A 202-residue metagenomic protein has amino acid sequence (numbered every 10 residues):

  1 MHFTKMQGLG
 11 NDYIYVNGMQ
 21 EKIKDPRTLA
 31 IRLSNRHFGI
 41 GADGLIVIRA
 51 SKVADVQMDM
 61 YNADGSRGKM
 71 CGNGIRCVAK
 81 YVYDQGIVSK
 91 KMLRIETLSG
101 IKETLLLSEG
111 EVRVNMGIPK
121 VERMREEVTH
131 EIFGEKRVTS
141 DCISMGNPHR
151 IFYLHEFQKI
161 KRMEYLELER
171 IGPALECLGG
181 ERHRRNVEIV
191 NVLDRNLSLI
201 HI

Functional and structural regions predicted by a protein language model:
M1-S108, I151-I200: A glycine-rich beta-to-alpha transition motif near the start of alpha/beta enzyme domains, typified by
A42-G44, G86-S89, E122-M124, D141-M145: Short, surface-exposed, polar/charged, turn-prone segments marking secondary-structure boundaries
N62, T97, M116, H130-G134: Short acidic, glycine-rich loop/turn motifs
G68, M116-I118, V128: Flexible, glycine/proline-enriched loop segments at strand-loop-helix junctions that form or flank small-ligand binding
G110-M116: Short, solvent-exposed secondary-structure boundary/capping segments
K120-V138: Active-site glycine-rich loop that binds ribose-phosphate moieties when present
F133, V138-K161: Internal active-site segments that recognize and position negatively charged phosphoryl groups and nucleotide moieties
